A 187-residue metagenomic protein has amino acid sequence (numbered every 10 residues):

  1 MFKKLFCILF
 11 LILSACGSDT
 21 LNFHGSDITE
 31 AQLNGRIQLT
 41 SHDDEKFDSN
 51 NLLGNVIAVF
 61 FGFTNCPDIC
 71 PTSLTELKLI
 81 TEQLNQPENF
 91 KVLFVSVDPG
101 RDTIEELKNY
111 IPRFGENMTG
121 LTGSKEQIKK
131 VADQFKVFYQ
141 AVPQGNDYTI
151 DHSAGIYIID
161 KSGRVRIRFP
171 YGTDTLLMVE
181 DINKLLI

Functional and structural regions predicted by a protein language model:
F2-I8: Sec-dependent signal peptide recognition, specifically the positively charged N-region followed immediately by
I12-A15: C-terminal motif of bacterial Sec signal peptides marking the signal peptidase cleavage site
S18-N51, T75: N-terminal "domain-start" segment that seeds a small globular fold
S49-T72, L77: Short active-site neighborhood of thiol/selenol oxidoreductases, capturing the structured segment around
N55-V56, T72-V95, P112: Conserved helix-turn-beta segment immediately C-terminal to the redox Cys motif in thioredoxin-like folds
N89-D102, N117-E126: Thiol-based oxidoreductase modules, predominantly thioredoxin-like and allied folds used for disulfide exchange
K108-S153: Short, internal strand/loop/helix patches that form the active-site neighborhood or redox-interaction surface
G145-I187: Thiol-/selenol-based redox modules, centered on thioredoxin-like and closely related oxidoreductase domains
